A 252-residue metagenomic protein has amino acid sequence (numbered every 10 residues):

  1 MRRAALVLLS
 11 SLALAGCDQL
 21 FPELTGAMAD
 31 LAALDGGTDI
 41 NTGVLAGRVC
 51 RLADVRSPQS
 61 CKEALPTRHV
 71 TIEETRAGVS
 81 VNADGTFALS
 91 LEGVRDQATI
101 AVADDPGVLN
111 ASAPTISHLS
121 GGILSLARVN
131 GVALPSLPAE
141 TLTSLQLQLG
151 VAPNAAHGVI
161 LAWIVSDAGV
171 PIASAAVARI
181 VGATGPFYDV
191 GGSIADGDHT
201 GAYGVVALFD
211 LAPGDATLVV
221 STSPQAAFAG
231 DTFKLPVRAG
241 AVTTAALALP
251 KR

Functional and structural regions predicted by a protein language model:
M1-A15: Sec-dependent bacterial lipoprotein signal peptides
L14-I40: Ser/Thr-rich, Pro/Gly/Ala-heavy low-complexity intrinsically disordered linkers and tails of secreted extracellular
L31-P66, L161-I172: Structural motif
H69-E92, G182-A207: Short, acidic Ser/Thr/Gly-rich low-complexity loop/linker segments typical of extracellular and cell-surface proteins
V94-D96, A212-A216: A glycine-anchored, Pro-Gly-centered beta-turn/N-cap motif
D105-A133, D215, T222-R252: Structured interaction patches on ligand/partner-binding surfaces of diverse proteins
A113-V165: Surface-exposed beta-loop interaction hotspot
V151-A183, G204-A207: Surface-exposed interaction/gating patches
